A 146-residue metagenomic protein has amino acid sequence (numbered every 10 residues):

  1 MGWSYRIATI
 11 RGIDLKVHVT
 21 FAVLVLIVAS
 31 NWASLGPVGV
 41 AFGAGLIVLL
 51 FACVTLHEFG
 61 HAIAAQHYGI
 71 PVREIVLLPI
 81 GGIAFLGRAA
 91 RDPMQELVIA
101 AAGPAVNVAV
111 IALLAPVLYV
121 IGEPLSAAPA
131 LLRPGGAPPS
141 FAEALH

Functional and structural regions predicted by a protein language model:
M1-H146: Hydrophobic transmembrane alpha-helices and their immediate loop junctions in multi-pass integral membrane proteins
